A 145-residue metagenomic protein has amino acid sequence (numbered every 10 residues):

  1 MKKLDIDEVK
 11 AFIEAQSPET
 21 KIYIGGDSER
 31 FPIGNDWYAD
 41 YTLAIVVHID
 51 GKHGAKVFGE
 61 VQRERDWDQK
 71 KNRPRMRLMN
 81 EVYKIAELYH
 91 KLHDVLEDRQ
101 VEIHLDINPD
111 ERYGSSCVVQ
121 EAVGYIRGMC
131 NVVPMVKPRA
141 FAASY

Functional and structural regions predicted by a protein language model:
M1-L4, E8, I13, H48 (+5 more regions): Hydrophobic alpha-helical segments at protein termini of multi-pass membrane proteins
M1-R30, L92, E97: Basic, amphipathic N-terminal segments that precede the first structured/catalytic domain
Y23, D98-I107: Short glycine-rich phosphate-binding loop at a beta-alpha junction
I24-G25, F31-V57: Acidic, metal-ligating active-site segments
E29-P32, K52, R75-M76, N108-G114: Short acidic, S/G/P-rich loop/turn micro-motifs used as interaction or catalytic elements
I33-W37, E111-V119, Y145: A short acidic (Asp/Glu
R63-L96: Acidic helix/loop or adjacent segment enriched in Glu/Asp that either coordinates divalent metal
L105-A140: Short, low-complexity, polybasic intrinsically disordered segments
